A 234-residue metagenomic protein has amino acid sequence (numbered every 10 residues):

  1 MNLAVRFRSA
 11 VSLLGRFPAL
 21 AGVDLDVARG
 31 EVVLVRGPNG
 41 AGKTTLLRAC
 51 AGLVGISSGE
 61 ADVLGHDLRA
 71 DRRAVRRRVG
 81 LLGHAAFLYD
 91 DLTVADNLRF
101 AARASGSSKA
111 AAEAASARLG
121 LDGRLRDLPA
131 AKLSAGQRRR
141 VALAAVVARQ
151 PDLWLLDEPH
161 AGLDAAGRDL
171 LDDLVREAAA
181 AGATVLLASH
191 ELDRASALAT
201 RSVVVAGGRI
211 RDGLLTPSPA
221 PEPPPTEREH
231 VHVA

Functional and structural regions predicted by a protein language model:
A51: Helix-to-loop junction immediately C-terminal to a conserved catalytic motif
G59-D67, V75: Conserved ABC transporter NBD signature motif
R99, K109-L125: Conserved ABC ATPase "signature" region
P129-L133: Conserved ABC ATPase signature
V146-V147: ABC ATPase C-loop
W154-D157: Catalytic Walker B motif of ABC-type/P-loop ATPase nucleotide-binding domains
S189-H190: H-loop/switch region of ABC-family ATPase nucleotide-binding domains
